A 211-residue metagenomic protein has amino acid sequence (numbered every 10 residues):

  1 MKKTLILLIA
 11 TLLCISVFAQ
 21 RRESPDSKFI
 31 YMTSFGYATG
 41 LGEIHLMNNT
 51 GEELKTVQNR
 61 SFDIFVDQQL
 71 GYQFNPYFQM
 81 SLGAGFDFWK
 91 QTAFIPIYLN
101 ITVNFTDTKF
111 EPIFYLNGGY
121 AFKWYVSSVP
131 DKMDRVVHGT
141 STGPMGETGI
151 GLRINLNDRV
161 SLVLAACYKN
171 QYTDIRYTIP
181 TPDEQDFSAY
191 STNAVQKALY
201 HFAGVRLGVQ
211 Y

Functional and structural regions predicted by a protein language model:
S27-F29, R60-I64, A93-I97, F110 (+2 more regions): Residues that define the transmembrane beta-barrel architecture of outer-membrane proteins
Y31-F35, L82, I101, F114-G118 (+3 more regions): Membrane-embedded beta-strand positions of outer-membrane beta-barrel proteins
S34-A38, K197-Y211: Outer-membrane beta-barrel "beta-signal"
Y37-L41, F86-K90, V103-F105, G118-W124 (+3 more regions): Transmembrane beta-strands of outer-membrane beta-barrel pores
E43-G51, T92-Y98, Y125-M133, I175-P182: Outer-membrane beta-barrel translocator domains and adjoining extracellular loop/strand segments of Gram-negative
T50-T106: Glycine- and aromatic-enriched membrane insertion/assembly motifs of diderm outer-membrane and organelle channel
G51-T56, G85-D87, T102, D131-H138 (+1 more regions): Extracellular loop and loop/strand-boundary signature of outer-membrane beta-barrel proteins
Y77-M80, K109-P112, I154, D158-L162: Repeated loop/turn-to-beta-strand initiation elements of outer-membrane beta-barrel proteins
